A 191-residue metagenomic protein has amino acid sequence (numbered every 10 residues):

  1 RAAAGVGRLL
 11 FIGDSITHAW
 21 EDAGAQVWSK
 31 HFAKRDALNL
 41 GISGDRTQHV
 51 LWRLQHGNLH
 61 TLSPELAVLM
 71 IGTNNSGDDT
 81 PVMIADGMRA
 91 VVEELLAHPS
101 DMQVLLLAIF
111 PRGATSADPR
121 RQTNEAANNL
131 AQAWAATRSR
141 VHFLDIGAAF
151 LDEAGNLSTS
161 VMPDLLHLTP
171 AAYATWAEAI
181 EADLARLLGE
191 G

Functional and structural regions predicted by a protein language model:
R1-S63: Serine-esterase "nucleophile elbow" of acetyl-processing enzymes
R8-G13, D36-G41, E65-I71, N75 (+3 more regions): Structural recognition of the beta-strand scaffold that forms the well-ordered cores of secreted hydrolase catalytic
A19, R46, N75-G77, G113 (+1 more regions): Feature marks short, surface-exposed loop/turn motifs that line or immediately flank catalytic pockets and channel
D45-L51, D79-R89: Glycine-rich anion/phosphate-binding loops
G57-P64, L95-H98, A185: Surface-exposed acidic, glycine-flexible loop patches that form ligand/cofactor-binding and adhesion interfaces
G72-I84, A114-R120: Surface-exposed cleft-lining segments at the edges of enzyme active sites
M88-E93, N128-Q132: Generic structural signal for well-ordered alpha-helices, preferentially at hydrophobic/aromatic core positions
P111-G191: Catalytic His-Asp segment of secreted/periplasmic serine-dependent ester chemistry enzymes
